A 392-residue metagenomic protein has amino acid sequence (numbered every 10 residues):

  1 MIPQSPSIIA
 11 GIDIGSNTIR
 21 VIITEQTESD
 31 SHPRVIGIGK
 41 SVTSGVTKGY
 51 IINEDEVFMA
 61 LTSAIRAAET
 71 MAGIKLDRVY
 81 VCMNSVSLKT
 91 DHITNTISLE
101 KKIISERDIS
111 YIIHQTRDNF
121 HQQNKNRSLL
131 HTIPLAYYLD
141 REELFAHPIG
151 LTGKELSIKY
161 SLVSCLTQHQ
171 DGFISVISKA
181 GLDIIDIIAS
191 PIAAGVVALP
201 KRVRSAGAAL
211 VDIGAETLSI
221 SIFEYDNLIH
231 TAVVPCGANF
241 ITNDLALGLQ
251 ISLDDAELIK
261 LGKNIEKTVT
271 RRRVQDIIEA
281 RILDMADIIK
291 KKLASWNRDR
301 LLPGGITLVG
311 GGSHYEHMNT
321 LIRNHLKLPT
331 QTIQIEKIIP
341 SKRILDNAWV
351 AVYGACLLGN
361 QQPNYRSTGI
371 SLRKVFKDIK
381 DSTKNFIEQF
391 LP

Functional and structural regions predicted by a protein language model:
M1-T18, I22-A209, N227, A238 (+3 more regions): Nucleotide/phosphate-binding catalytic cleft detector across ATP-hydrolyzing and phosphate-transferring enzymes
K48, V197, N243-D244, I339-L345: Short, charged, surface-exposed secondary-structure boundary motifs
E106, S110, H325-V352: Conserved phosphate-binding/catalytic loops in two-lobed NTP-binding clefts
C165, L301-H325: Glycine-rich phosphate-binding loops at beta-strand->alpha-helix junctions
A193-N264: Acidic, glycine-rich loop-and-beta core segments that form the ion-binding/anion-interacting portion of active sites
N239, N243, D276, A280-D287 (+7 more regions): Feature representing long, continuous alpha-helical segments
L247, L253-G304: A glycine- and small/hydrophobic-rich beta-loop-beta segment that serves as a flexible "lid/hinge" or phosphate-binding
K292-R300, G304-G311, Q331-P340: Hydrophobic alpha-helical bundle architecture
